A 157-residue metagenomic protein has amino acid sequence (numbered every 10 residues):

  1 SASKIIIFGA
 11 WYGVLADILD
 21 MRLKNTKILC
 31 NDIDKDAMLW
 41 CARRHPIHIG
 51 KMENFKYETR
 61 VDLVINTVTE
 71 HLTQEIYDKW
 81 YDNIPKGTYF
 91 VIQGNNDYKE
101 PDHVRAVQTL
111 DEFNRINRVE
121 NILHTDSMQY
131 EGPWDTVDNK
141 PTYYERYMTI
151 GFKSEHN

Functional and structural regions predicted by a protein language model:
A2-Y12: Conserved class I S-adenosyl-L-methionine
F8-A10, N66-E70, Q93-N96: Structural motif
Y12-K24: Conserved SAM-binding loop of SAM-dependent methyltransferases across substrates and taxa, primarily the Class I
N25-N31: Short beta-strand element of Class I
N31-L63: S-adenosyl-L-methionine
V61-I76: A short SAM/SAH-binding and catalytic strip from SAM-dependent methyltransferases
T73-F152: C-terminal substrate-binding/active-site "lid" region of AdoMet-derived donor-dependent transferases
